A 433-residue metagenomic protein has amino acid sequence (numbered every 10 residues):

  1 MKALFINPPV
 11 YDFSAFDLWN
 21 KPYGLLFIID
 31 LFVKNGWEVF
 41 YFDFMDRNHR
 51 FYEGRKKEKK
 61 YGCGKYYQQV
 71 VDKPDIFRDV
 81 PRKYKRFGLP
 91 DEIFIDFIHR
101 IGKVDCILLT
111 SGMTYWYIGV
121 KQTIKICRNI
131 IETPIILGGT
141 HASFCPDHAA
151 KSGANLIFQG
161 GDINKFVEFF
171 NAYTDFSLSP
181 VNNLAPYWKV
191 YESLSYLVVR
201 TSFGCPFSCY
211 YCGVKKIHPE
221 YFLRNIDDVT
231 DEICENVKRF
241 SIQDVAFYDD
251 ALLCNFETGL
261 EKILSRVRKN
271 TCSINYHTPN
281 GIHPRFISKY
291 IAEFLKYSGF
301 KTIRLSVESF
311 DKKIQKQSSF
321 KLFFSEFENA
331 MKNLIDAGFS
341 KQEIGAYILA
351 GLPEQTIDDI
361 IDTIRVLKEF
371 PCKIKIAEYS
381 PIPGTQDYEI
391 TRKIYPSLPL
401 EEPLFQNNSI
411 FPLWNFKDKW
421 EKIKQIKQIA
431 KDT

Functional and structural regions predicted by a protein language model:
K2-I242: Acidic, low-complexity intrinsically disordered segments
A3, V39, I135, V245 (+4 more regions): Hydrophobic/aromatic residues located in beta-strands of well-ordered beta-sheets within soluble catalytic
L4-Y11, A15, N20, F42-Y52 (+2 more regions): C-terminal accessory regions of radical SAM enzymes
L108, F158, A246, R304 (+1 more regions): Conserved beta-strand positions in the central sheet of alpha/beta enzyme cores
C127-L137, S273-H277, S340-I344: Short beta-strand/loop segments at the ligand-binding rim of alpha/beta enzyme cores
P146-K151, I291, P353-K368: Catalytic cores of alpha/beta
G153-A154, K296-T302, E369-K373: Glycine-enriched alpha-helix->loop->beta-strand junction motifs that scaffold or abut catalytic
N183-K341, A350, R365: Radical SAM [4Fe-4S] cluster-binding motif and immediate context
